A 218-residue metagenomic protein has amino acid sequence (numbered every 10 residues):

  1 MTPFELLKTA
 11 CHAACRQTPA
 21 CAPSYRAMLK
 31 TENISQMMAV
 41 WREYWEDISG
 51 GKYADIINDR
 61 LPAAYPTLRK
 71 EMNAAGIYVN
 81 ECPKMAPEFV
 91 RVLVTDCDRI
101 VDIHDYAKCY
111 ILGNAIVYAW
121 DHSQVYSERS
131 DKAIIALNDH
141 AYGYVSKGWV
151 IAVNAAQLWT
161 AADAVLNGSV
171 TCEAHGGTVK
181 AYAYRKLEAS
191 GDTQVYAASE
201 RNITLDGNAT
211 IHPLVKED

Functional and structural regions predicted by a protein language model:
M1-D218: Short, glycine-biased loop/turn motifs at secondary-structure junctions and in low-complexity Ser/Thr/Pro-rich termini
